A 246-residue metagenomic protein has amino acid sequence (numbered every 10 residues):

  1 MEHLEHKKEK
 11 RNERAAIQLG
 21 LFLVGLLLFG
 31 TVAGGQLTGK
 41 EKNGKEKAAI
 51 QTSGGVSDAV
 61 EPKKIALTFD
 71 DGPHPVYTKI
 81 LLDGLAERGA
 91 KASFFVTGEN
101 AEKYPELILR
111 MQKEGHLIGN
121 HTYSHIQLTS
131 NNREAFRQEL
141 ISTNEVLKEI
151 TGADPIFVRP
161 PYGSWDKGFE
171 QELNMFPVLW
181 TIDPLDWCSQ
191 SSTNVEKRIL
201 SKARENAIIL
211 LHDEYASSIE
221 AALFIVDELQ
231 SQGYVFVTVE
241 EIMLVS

Functional and structural regions predicted by a protein language model:
M1-I65, D83-A92, E205-S246: Terminal accessory/targeting
N43-N131, A135-F136, S142, V146 (+2 more regions): Active-site beta->alpha N-cap acidic-glycine motif
I80, I126-V235, E240-S246: Catalytic domains of cell-wall/extracellular-matrix polysaccharide-remodeling enzymes, centered on de-N-acetylation
